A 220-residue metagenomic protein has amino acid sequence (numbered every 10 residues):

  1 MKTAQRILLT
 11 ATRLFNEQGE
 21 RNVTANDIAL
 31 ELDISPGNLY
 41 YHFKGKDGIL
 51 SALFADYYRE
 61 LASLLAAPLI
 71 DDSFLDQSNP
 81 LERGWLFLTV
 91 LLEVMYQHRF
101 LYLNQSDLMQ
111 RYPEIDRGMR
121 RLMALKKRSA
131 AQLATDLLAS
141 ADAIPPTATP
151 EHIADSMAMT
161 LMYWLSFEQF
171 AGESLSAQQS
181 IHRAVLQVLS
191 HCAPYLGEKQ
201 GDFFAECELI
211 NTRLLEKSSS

Functional and structural regions predicted by a protein language model:
T3-A11, I28, L53-Y57, L61 (+2 more regions): Generic hydrophobic, amphipathic alpha-helix propensity
R6, L14-A52: Helix-turn-helix
A52, A67-Q97: Hydrophobic alpha-helical connector segments
L53, Y57, L61, G84-F87 (+4 more regions): Hydrophobic/aromatic residues within well-ordered alpha-helical segments
P68-D76, Y102-M109, L137, A141 (+2 more regions): Secondary-structure edge/capping motif, primarily at the C-terminal ends of alpha-helices and the immediately following
M95-R117, L133-D136: Amphipathic alpha-helical segments used for helix-helix packing
E114-S140, E151-S166, R183-P194: Amphipathic alpha-helical packing segments from all-alpha helical-bundle domains
F170-S220: C-terminal peripheral helix-coil segments that are non-catalytic and often amphipathic
